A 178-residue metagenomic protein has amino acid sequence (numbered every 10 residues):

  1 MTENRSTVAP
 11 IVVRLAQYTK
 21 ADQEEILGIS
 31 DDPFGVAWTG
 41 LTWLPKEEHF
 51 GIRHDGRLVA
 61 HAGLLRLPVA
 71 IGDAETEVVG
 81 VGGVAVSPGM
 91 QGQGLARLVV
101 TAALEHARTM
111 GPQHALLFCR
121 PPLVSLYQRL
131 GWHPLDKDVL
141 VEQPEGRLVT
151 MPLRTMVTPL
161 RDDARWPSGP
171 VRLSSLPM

Functional and structural regions predicted by a protein language model:
M1-K20, S174: Conserved N-terminal entry element of GNAT/NAT acetyltransferase domains
V12-A85, M90: A conserved beta-strand-loop-helix scaffold within acyl/acetyltransferase catalytic domains
A21, P121-S125: Short alpha-helical
M90-A102: Conserved acetyl-CoA pyrophosphate-binding loop and the N-cap/start of the following alpha-helix in GNAT-like
Q91, A107-R108, S125, R129: Acidic/histidine-enriched, beta-strand-rich ligand/metal-binding domains
E105-C119: Conserved GNAT acetyl-CoA-binding A-motif
F118, Q128, H133-M156: Conserved catalytic-core motifs of GNAT/GCN5-like acyltransferases
V149-M178: Acidic/histidine-enriched, glycine/proline-rich intrinsically disordered or flexible terminal extensions
